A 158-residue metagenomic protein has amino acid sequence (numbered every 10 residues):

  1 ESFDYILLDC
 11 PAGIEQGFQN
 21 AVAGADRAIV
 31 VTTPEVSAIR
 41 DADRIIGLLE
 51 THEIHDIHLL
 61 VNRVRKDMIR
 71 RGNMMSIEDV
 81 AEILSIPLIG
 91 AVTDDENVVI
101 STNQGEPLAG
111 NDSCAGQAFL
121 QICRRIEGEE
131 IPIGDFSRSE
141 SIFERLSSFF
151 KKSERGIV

Functional and structural regions predicted by a protein language model:
E1, Y5-I100: Conserved catalytic-core segment of NTP-binding enzymes
M68, G110-C114, G134: A general boundary/transition motif marking the beginning of the first structured unit of a protein
M75-S76, P107-L108, S141: Secondary-structure junction/capping motif
P87, Q117, Q121-V158: P-loop NTP-binding site
E96, T102-E106, C123-I126, E130: Short leucine-rich amphipathic alpha-helical surface patches
T102-A118: C-terminal boundary of histidine-terminating zinc-finger modules
